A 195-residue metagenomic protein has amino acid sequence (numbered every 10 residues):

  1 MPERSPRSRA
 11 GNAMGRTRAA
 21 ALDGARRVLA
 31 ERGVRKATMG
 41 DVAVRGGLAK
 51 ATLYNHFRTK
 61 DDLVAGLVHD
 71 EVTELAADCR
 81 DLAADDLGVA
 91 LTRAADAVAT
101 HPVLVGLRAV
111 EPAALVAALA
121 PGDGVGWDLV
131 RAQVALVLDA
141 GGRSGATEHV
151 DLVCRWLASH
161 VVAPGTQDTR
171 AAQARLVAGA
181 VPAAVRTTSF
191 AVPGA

Functional and structural regions predicted by a protein language model:
M1-R45, D62-A65, D70: Basic, helix-initiating cap at the start of DNA-binding domains
A20, D41, D62, V89-R93 (+3 more regions): Amphipathic alpha-helical interaction segments
G24-E31, E74-L82, R155-H160: Solvent-exposed, amphipathic alpha-helical segments
G46-F57: Short hydrophobic/aromatic patch on the recognition helix
G66, A77-V103: Hydrophobic alpha-helical connector segments
A76, L115-C154: Amphipathic alpha-helical packing segments from all-alpha helical-bundle domains
D96-D123: Amphipathic alpha-helical segments used for helix-helix packing
T100, L104, V150-R170, A180-F190: Amphipathic C-terminal alpha-helical segment
